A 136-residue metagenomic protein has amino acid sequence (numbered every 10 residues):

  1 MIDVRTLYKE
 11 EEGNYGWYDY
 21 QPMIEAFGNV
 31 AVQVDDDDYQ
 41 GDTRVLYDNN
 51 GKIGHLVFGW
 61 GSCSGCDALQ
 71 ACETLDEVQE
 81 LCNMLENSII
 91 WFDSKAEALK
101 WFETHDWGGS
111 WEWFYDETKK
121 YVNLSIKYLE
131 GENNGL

Functional and structural regions predicted by a protein language model:
M1-Y18: Charged, compositionally biased non-catalytic regions
I2, V30-V32, L124: Residue-level marker of intrinsically disordered, low-complexity segments enriched for small/polar residues
R5, N50, L69, G135-L136: Intrinsic disorder/low-complexity detector
N14-F27, V34-D35, L69-C72, D76-C82 (+1 more regions): The transition from N-terminal targeting/processing segments to the mature protein
Y18-G61: Amphipathic, interaction-prone secondary-structure segments
W60, G65-L69: Short, His- and charge-rich active-site/binding loops that engage polyanionic ligands
Q70-L136: Low-complexity intrinsically disordered segments
